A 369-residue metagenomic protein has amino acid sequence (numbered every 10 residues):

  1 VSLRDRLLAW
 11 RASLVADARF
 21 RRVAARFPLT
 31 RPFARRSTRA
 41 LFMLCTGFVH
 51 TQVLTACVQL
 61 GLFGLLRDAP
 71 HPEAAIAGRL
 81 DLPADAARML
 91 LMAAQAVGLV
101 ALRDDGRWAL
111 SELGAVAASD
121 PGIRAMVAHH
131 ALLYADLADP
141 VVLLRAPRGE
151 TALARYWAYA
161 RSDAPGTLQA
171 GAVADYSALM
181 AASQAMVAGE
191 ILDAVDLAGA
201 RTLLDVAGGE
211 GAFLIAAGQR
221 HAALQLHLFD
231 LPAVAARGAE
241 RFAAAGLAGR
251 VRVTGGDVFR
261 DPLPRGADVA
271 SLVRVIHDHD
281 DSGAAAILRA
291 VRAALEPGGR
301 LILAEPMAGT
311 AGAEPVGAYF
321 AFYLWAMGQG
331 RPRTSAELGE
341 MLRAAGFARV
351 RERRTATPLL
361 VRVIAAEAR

Functional and structural regions predicted by a protein language model:
V1-R19: Eukaryotic partner-binding/assembly regions in large regulatory complexes
F20-P70, A74-R201: Conserved Class I S-adenosyl-L-methionine-dependent methyltransferase catalytic core
V100, W108, L226, V251-V253 (+1 more regions): Generic structural signal for residues in well-ordered beta-strands
R107-A109, A308, A356-T357: Conserved beta-strand edge residues that scaffold enzyme active sites
D120-A313, L359-R362: Conserved adenosyl
I302-A345, V350-R351: C-terminal alpha-helical "lid/dimerization" subdomain adjacent to the S-adenosyl-L-methionine
G346-R369: Core SAM-dependent methyltransferase catalytic element
